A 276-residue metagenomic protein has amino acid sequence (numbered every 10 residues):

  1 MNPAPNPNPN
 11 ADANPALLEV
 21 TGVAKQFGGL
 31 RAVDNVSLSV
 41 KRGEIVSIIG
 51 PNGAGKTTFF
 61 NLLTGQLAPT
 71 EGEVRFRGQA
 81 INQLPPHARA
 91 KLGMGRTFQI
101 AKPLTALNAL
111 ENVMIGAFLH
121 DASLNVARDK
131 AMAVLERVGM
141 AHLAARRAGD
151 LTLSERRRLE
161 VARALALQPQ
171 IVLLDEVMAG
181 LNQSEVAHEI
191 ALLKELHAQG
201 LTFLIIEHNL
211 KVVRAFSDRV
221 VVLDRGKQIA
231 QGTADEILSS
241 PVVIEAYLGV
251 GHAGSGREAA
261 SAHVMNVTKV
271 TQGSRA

Functional and structural regions predicted by a protein language model:
N2-P5, A11-A276: Glycine-rich phosphate-binding loops of nucleotide-dependent enzymes
